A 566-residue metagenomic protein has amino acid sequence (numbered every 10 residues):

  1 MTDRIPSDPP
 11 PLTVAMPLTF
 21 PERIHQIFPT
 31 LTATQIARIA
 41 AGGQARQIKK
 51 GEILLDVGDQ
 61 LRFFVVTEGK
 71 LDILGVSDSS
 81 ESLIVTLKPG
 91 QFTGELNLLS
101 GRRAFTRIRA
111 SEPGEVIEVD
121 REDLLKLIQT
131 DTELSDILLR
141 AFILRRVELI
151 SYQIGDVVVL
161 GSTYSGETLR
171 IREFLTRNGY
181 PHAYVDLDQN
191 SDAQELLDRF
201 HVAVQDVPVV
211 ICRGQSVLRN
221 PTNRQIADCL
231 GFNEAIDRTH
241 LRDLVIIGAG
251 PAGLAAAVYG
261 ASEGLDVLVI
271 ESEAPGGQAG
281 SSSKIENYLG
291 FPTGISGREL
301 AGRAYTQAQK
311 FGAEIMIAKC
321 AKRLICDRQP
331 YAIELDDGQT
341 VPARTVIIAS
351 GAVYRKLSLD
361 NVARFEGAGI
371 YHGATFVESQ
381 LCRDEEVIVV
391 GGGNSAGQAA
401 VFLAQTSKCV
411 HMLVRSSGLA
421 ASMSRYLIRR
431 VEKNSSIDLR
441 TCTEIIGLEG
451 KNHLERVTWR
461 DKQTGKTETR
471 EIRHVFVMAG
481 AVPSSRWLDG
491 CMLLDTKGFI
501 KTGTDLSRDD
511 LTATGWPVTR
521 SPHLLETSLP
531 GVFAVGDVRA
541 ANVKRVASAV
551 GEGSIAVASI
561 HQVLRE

Functional and structural regions predicted by a protein language model:
M1-E173: Cytosolic regulatory regions built on CNB/CRP/Popeye-like sensor folds
Q44, E115, P181-A183, D266 (+3 more regions): Conserved beta-strand segments of alpha/beta enzyme cores
K70, P113-E115, P330, T340 (+7 more regions): Structural motif
I154, V159, T163-S191, F200 (+5 more regions): Beta1-alpha1 glycine-rich phosphate/pyrophosphate-binding loop at the start of Rossmann-like nucleotide-binding domains
I154-D156, L241-D243, A318, R383-E385 (+3 more regions): Phosphate-coordination loops involved in phosphoryl transfer and adenosine-cofactor binding
Q189-I247, S262-E263, G280-S281, I315-E385 (+4 more regions): FAD-binding core/adjacent interface of flavoenzyme oxidoreductases
R238-P275, S358, E366, H372-R425 (+3 more regions): Rossmann-like dinucleotide/flavin-binding elements
A301-A343, I348-S350, A404-T519, Q562-E566: A Rossmann-like FAD-binding core segment of flavoenzymes
